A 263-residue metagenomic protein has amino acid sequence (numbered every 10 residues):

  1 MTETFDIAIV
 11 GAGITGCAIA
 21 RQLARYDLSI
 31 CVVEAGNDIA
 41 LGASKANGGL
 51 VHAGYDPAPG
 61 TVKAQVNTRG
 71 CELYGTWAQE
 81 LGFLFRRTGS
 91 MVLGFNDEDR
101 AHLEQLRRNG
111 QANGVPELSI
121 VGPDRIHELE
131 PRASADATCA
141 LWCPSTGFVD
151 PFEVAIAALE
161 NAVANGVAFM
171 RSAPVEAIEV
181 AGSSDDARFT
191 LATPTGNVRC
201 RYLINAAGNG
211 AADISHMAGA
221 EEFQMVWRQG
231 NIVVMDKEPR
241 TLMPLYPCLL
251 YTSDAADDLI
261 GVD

Functional and structural regions predicted by a protein language model:
I7-C31: N-terminal Rossmann-like FAD-binding beta1-loop-alpha1 element of flavoenzymes
A18, I178-V180, A187, L191-S253: Flavin-dependent oxidoreductases
R25-S44: Glycine-rich FAD pyrophosphate-binding loop
I30, E117-L118, L203: Hydrophobic anchor at the start of a short beta-strand that flanks the dinucleotide cofactor-binding loop
G49-L129, T138: Dinucleotide-binding Rossmann-like beta1-alpha1 core, especially the glycine-rich loop that anchors the ADP
L84-V92, H127-N165: Helix-loop-beta segment of a Rossmann-like dinucleotide-binding subdomain
S145-E179, R188-P194, R201: Helical element adjacent to the flavin cofactor pocket in flavoenzyme catalytic cores
Y251-D263: Single conserved hydrophobic/aromatic residue that forms the stacking wall/gate of nucleotide- or nucleobase-binding
